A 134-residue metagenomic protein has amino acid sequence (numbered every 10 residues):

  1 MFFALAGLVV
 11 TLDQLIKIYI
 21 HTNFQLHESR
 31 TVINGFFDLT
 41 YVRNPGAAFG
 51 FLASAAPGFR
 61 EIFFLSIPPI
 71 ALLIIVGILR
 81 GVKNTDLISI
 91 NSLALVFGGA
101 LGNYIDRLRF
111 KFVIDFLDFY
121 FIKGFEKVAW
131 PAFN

Functional and structural regions predicted by a protein language model:
M1-N134: Alpha-helical transmembrane bundles and membrane-interface segments of multipass inner-membrane proteins
